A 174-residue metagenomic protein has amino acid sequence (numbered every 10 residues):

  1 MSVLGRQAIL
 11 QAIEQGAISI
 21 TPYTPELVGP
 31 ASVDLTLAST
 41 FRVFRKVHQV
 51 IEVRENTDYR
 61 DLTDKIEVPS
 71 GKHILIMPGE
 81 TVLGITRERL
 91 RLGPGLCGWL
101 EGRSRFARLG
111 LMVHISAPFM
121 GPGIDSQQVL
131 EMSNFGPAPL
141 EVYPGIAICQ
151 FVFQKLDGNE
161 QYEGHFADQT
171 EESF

Functional and structural regions predicted by a protein language model:
M1-F174: DUTPase catalytic domain/fold
